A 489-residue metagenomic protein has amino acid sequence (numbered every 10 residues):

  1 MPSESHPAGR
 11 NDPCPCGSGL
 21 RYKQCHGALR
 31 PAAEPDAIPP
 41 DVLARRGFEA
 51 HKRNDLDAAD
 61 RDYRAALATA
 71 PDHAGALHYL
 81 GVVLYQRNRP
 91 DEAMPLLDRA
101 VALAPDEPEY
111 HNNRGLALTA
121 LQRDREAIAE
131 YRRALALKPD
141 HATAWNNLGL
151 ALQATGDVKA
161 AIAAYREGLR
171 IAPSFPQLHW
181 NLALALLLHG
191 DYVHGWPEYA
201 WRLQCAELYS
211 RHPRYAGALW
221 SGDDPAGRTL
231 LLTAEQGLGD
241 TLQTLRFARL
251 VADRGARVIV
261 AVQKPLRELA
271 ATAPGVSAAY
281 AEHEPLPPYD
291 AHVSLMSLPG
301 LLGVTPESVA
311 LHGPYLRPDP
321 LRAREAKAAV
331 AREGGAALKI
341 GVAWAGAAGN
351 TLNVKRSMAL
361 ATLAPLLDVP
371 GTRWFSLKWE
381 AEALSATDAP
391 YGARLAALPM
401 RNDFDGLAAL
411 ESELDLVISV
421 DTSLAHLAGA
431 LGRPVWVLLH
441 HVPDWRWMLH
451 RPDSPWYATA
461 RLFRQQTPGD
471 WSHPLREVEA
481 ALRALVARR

Functional and structural regions predicted by a protein language model:
M1-L416, D421-R489: Alpha-helical solenoid repeat scaffolds of the TPR/TPR-like class and their adjacent stem/linker regions that mediate
